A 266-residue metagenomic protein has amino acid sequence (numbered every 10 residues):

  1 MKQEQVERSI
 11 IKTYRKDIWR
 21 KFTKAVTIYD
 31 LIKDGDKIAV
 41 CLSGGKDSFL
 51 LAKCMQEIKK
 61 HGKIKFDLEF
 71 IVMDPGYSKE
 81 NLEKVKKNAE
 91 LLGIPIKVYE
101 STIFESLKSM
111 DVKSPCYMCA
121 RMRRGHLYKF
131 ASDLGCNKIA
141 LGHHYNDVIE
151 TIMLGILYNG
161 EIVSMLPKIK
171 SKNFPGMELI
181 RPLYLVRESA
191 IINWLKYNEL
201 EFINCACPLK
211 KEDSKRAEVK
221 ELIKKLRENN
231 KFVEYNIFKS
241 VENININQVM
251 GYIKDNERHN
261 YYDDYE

Functional and structural regions predicted by a protein language model:
K2-I152, Y158, S189-Y197: ATP-dependent adenylation/nucleotidyltransferase module used to activate substrates
K21, A25, I156, W194 (+3 more regions): Residues that form generic nucleotide/phosphate-binding pockets
I58, P115-R123, N159-S164, A217-F232: Short, structured secondary-structure boundary patches
D67, N146-K225: Catalytic subdomain that performs nucleotidyl-dependent activation
D74-G76, T102-F104, S171, L185 (+2 more regions): Short, solvent-exposed coil/turn elements at secondary-structure transition points
I94-K113, N173, M177, N247-N260: Mobile, glycine- and charge-enriched loop segments and immediately flanking short secondary-structure elements within
A120-L134, K168-F174, I223-V241: Short, basic, helix/turn surface patches
L200-E266: The feature marks non-catalytic terminal segments
